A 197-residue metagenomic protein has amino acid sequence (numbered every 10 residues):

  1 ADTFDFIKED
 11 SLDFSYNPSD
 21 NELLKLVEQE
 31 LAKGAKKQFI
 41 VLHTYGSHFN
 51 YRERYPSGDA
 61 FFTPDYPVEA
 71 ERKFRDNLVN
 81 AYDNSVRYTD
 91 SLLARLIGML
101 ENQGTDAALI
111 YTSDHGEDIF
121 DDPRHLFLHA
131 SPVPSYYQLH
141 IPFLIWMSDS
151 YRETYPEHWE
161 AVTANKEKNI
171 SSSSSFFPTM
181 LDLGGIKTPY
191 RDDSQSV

Functional and structural regions predicted by a protein language model:
A1-V197: Catalytic domains that recognize anionic headgroups
